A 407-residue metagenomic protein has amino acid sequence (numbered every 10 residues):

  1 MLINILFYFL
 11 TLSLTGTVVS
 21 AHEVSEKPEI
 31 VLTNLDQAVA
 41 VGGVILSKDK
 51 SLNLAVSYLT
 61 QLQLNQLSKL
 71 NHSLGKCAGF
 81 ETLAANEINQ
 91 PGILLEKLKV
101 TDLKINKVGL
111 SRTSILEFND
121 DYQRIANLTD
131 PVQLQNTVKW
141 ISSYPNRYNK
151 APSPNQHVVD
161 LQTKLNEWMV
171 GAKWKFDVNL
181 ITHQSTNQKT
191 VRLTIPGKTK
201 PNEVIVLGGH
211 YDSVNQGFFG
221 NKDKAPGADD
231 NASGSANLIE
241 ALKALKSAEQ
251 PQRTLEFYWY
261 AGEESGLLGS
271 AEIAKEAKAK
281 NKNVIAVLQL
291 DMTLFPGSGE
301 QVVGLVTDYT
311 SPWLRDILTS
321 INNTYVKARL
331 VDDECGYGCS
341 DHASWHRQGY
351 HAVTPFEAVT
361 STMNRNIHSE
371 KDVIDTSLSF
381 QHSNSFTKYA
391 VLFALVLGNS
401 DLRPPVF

Functional and structural regions predicted by a protein language model:
H22-L103: N-terminal accessory interaction module
L94-A151, V406-F407: N-terminal hydrophobic or amphipathic helices/low-complexity stretches enriched in small/hydrophobic/Pro/Gly
D120-T129, S142-N155, N179-I181, G220-N231 (+5 more regions): Second-shell loop/turn segments in exported
L134-S142, T190-T194, V204-G208, G227 (+9 more regions): Structural recognition of the beta-strand scaffold that forms the well-ordered cores of secreted hydrolase catalytic
N136-P196: A non-catalytic alpha/beta surface segment that caps or lines the substrate-entry region of metallo-dependent hydrolase
N146-N149, H183-N187, G197-K200, Y211-N215 (+8 more regions): Solvent-exposed loop/turn segments at secondary-structure junctions within structured extracellular/periplasmic domains
N187-K189, N221-W313, I317, G338 (+1 more regions): Acidic/histidine-rich catalytic neighborhood of metal-dependent amide-processing enzymes
G299-F407: Active-site-adjacent substrate-binding region of metalloamidase/peptidase-like peptide-processing proteins
